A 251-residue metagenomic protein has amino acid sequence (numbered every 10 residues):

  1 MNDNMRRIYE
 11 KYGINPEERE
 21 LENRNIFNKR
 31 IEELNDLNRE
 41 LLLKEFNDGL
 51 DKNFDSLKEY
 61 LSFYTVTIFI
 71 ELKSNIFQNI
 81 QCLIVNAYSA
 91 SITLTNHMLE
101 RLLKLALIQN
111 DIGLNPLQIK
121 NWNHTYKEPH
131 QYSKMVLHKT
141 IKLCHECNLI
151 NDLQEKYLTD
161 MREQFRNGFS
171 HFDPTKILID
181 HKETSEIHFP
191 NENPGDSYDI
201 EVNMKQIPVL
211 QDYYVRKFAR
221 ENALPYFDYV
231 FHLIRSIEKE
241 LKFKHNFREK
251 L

Functional and structural regions predicted by a protein language model:
N2-G13, E17-S89, L114: Charged alpha-helical initiation segments
N15, L37-E40, K44, K52 (+3 more regions): Surface-exposed polar/charged interaction patches
E33, L42, K104-L107, F165 (+1 more regions): Sequence-pattern detector for short linear motifs and compositional/periodic biases rather than a specific fold
K58, F63-V66, C144-H145, N151-L153 (+1 more regions): Short secondary-structure boundary micro-motifs
Y60-K134, K156: Amphipathic alpha-helical interface elements
Q109-I150, H181-E192: Short, charged amphipathic alpha-helical segments flanked by flexible coils
C147-L251: Charge-enriched, short contiguous segments at helix-coil
